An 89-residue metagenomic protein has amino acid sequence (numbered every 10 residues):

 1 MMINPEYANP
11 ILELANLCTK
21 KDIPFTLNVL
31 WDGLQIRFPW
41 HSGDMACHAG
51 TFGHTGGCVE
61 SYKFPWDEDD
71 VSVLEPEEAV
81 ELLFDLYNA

Functional and structural regions predicted by a protein language model:
M1-S42, T51, T55, P65-V71 (+1 more regions): Negatively charged, low-complexity tracts enriched in Asp/Glu with abundant Ser/Thr
H48: Catalytic DNA-binding helix-loop module of base-excision-repair DNA glycosylases/AP lyases
G57-V59: Repetitive beta-architecture junctions, highlighting loop-to-beta-strand starts across blade-like repeats
S61-A89: Short, compact, well-ordered microdomains
